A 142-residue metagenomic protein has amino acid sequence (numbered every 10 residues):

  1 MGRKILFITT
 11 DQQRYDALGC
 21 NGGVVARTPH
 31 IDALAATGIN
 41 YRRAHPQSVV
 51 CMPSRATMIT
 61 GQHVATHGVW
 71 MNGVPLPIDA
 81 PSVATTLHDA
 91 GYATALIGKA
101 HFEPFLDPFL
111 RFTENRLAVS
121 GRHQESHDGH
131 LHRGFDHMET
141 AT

Functional and structural regions predicted by a protein language model:
M1-T142: Formylglycine-dependent sulfatase
